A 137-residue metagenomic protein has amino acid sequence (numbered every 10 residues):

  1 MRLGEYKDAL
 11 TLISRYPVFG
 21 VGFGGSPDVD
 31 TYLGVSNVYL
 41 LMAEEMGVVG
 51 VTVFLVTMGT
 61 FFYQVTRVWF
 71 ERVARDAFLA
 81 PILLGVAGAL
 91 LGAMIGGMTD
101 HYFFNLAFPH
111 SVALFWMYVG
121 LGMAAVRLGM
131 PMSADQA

Functional and structural regions predicted by a protein language model:
M1-V49, R67-R72: Long extracytoplasmic/lumenal interhelical loops at the membrane interface of multi-pass membrane proteins
E5, G47-G50, F103, A113-F115: Hydrophobic side chains within alpha-helical segments
D8, S26, V53-V56, L106: Generic hydrophobic alpha-helical membrane-span motif
D8, V38, M42, V48 (+4 more regions): Generic recognition of well-ordered alpha-helical segments
F23-P27, N37, G50-V53, I95 (+2 more regions): Short, flexible micro-motifs
V48-M94: Hydrophobic transmembrane alpha-helices and their immediate junctions
G88-A137: Transmembrane alpha-helices of multi-pass inner-membrane enzymes
